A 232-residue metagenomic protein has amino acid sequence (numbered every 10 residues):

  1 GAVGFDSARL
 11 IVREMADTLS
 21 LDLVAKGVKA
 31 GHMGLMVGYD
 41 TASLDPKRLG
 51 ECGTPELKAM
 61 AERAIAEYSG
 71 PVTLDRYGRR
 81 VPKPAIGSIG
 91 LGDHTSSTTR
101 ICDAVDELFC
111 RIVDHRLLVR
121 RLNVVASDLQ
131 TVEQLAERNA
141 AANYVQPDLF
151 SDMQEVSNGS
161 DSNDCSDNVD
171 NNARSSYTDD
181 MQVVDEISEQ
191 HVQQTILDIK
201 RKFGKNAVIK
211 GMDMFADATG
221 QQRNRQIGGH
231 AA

Functional and structural regions predicted by a protein language model:
G1-A232: Basic, low-complexity intrinsically disordered segments
